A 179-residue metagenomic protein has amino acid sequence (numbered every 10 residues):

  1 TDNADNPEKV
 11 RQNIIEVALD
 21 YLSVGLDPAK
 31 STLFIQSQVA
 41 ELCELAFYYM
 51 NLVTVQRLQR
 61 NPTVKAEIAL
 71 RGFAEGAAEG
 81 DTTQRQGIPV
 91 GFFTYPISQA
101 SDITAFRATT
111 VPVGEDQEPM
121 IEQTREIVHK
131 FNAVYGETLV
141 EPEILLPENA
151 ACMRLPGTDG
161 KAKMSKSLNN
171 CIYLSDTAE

Functional and structural regions predicted by a protein language model:
T1-A100: N-terminal Rossmann-like or analogous alpha/beta NTP/dinucleotide-binding catalytic cores that position adenine
K65-E179: Active-site cores that bind ATP or allylic diphosphates and position pyrophosphate for catalysis
